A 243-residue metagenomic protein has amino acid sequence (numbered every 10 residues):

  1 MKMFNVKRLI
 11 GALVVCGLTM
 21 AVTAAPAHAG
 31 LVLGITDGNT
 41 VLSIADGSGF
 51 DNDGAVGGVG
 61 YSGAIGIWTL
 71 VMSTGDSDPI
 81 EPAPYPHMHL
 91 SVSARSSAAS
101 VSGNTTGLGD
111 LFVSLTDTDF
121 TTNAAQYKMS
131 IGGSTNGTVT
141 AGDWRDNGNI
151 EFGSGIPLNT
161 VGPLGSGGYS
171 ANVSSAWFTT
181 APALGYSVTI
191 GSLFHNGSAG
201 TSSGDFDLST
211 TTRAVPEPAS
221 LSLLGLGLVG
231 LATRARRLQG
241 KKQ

Functional and structural regions predicted by a protein language model:
M3-V6, Q239: Short, aromatic- and cysteine-enriched interfacial helices/patches that mediate contacts at lipid membranes
N5-G30, A199-G230: Short, threonine-centered small-residue motifs that mark membrane-proximal processing/anchoring sites and TM-junction
H28-A214: Helix-boundary and membrane-interface capping/anchor signal
Y127, G227, A235-R237: Short linear functional motifs in flexible/disordered or boundary regions
G137, V229-R234: Short, electropositive, low-hydrophobicity segments enriched in small/polar residues
A232-Q243: C-terminal membrane-anchoring or membrane-association module
